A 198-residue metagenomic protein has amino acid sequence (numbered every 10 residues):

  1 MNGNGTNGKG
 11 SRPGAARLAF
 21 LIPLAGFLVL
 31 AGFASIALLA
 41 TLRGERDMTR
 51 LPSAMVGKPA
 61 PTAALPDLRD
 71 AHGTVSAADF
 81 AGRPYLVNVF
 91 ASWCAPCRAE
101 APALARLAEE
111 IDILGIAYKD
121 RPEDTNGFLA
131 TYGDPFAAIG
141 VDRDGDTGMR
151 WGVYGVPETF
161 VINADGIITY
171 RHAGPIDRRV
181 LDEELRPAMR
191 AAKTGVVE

Functional and structural regions predicted by a protein language model:
M1-P66, E198: N-terminal targeting signals for export/organelle localization
A19-F20, A130-P135, D142-E198: Thiol/disulfide oxidoreductase modules built on the thioredoxin-like
G44-R46, P66-G73, A95, I139-D142: Short gly/ser/thr-rich secondary-structure transition/capping motifs
A63-L86: A short beta-strand-turn-helix
R83-Y85, F90-W93, G155: Short pre-active-site segment immediately N-terminal to redox-active cysteine/selenocysteine motifs in thiol-based
L86-V87, I113, T159: Hydrophobic beta-strand anchors of alpha/beta hydrolase catalytic cores
S92-A99, E158: C-type cytochrome heme c attachment motif
R98-G133, R143-M149: Structural microenvironment flanking redox-active thiols in thiol-disulfide oxidoreductases
